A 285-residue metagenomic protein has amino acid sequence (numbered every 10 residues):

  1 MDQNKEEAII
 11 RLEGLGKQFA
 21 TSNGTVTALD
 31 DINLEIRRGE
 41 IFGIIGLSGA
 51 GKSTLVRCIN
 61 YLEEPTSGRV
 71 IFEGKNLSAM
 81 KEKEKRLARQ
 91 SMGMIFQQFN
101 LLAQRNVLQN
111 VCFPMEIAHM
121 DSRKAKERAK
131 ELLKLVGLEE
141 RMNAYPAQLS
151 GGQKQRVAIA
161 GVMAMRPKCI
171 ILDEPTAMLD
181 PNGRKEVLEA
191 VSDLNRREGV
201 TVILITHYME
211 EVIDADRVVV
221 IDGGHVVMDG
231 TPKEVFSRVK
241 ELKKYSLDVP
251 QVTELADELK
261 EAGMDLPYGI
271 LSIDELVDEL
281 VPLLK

Functional and structural regions predicted by a protein language model:
I45-L47: The feature captures the beta-strand-to-loop junction immediately N-terminal to the Walker
N60: Helix-to-loop junction immediately C-terminal to a conserved catalytic motif
K75-N76, C112, E116-H119, R123-E140: Conserved ABC ATPase "signature" region
R105-C112: Short coil-to-helix segment of the ABC ATPase nucleotide-binding domain corresponding to the Q-loop/switch region
Y145-Q153: Conserved ABC ATPase signature
A164-K168, E174: A short, proline-enriched helix->beta-strand linker immediately N-terminal to the Walker B motif in ABC-type P-loop
